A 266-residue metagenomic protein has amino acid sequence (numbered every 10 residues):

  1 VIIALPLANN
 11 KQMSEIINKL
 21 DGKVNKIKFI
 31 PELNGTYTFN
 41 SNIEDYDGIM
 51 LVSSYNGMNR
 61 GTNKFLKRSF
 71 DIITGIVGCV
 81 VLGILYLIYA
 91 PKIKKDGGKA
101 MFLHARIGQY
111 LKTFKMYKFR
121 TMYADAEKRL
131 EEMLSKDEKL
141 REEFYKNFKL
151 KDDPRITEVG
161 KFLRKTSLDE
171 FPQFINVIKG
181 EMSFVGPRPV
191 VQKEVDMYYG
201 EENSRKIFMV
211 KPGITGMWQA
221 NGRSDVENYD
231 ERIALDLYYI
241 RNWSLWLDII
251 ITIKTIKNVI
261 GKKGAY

Functional and structural regions predicted by a protein language model:
V1-G83: N-terminal hydrophobic signal-anchor/signal peptide
K23-V24, K28-L33, F171-V177, A220-V226: Hydrophobic alpha-helical segments characteristic of transmembrane helices
K28-F29, K139, S183: Short hydrophobic alpha-helical runs that function as membrane-insertion/retention elements
N34, S41-E44, M101-P154, T215-A234: Short, glycine-rich, amphipathic interfacial segments at transmembrane boundaries or analogous
L51, I156-V159, A234: Residue-level signal for cytosolic alpha-helical hairpin/rod architecture
T62-R129, N176, L245, I250-Y266: A hydrophobic, helix-centered structural microdomain
E143-V210, I251-V259: A short, structured surface patch at a secondary-structure boundary
L237: Short beta-strand/loop motif that positions the catalytic acidic residue of the alpha/beta-hydrolase fold
